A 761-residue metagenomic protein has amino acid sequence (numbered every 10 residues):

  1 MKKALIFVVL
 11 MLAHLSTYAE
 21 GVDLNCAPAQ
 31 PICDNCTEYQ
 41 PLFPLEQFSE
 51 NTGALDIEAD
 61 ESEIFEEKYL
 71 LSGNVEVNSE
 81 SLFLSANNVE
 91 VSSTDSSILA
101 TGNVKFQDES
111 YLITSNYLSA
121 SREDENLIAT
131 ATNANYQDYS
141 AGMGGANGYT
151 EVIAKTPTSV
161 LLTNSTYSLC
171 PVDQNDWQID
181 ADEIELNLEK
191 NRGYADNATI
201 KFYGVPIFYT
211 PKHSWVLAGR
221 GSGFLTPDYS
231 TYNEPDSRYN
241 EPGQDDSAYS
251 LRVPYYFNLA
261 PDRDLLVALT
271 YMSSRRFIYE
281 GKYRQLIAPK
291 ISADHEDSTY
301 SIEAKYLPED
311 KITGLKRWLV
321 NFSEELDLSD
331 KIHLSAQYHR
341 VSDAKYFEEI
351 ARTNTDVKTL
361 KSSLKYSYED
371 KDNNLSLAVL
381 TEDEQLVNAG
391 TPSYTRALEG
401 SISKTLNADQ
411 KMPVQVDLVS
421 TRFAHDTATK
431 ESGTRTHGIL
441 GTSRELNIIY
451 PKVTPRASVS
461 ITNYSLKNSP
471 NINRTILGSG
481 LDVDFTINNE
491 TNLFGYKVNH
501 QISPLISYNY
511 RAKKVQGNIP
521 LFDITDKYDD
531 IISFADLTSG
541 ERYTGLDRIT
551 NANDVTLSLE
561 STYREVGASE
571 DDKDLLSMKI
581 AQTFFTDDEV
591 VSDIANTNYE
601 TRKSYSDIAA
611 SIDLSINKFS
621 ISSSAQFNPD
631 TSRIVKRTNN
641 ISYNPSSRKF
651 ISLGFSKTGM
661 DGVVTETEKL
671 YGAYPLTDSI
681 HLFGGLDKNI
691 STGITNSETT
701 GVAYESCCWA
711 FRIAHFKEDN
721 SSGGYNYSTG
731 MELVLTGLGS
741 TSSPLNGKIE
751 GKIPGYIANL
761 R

Functional and structural regions predicted by a protein language model:
K2-V8: Sec-dependent signal peptide recognition, specifically the positively charged N-region followed immediately by
H14-S16: N-terminal signal peptide c-region/cleavage motif recognized by signal peptidases
E20-T163, Q178-L186, N191-G193, N197 (+2 more regions): N-terminal amphipathic/hydrophobic interface segments
Y111-S168, V172-Q178, N187-R761: Outer-membrane beta-barrel proteins and related beta-barrel translocases across Gram-negative bacteria
